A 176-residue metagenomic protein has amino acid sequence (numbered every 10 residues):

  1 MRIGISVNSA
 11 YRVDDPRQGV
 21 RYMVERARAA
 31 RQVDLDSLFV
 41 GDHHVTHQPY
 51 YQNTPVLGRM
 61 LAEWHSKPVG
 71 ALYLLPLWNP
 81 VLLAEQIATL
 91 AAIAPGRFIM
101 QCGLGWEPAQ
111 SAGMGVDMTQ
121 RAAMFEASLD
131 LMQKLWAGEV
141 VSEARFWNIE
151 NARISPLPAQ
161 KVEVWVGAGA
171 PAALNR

Functional and structural regions predicted by a protein language model:
M1-W64, Q160-V162: N-terminal beta1-alpha1-beta2 module of alpha/beta enzyme domains
I3-V7, L38-V40, P68-L72, F98-C102 (+1 more regions): Hydrophobic faces of well-ordered beta-strands that scaffold small-molecule active sites in alpha/beta enzyme cores
N8-A10, H43, L72-P76, G103-E107 (+1 more regions): Active-site beta-loop-alpha junctions enriched in small/polar residues
Q18-E25, Q48-Q52, W78, L82 (+1 more regions): Alpha-helix N-cap and loop-to-helix initiation/capping positions
R26-R28, L38-V40, L77-L83, Q110-S111: Conserved N-terminal glycine/acidic-rich loop preference
Q32-D34, E63-K67, L131, L135-E139: A structural motif corresponding to the C-terminal end of an alpha-helix and its immediate exit/capping segment
Y51-L72, M124-L131: Alpha-helix-loop-beta-strand connector modules within alpha/beta enzyme cores
N79-R176: Internal, glycine-rich beta/alpha segment that forms the wall or movable "lid" of small-molecule/cofactor binding
